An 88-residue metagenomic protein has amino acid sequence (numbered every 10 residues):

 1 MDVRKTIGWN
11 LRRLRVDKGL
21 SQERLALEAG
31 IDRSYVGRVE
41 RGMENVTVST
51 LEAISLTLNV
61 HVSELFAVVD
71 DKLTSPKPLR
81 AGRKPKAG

Functional and structural regions predicted by a protein language model:
M1-T6, L73-P76: A detector for short, charged/polar N-terminal pre-domain segments
W9-R24, R80-A81, P85-A87: Short basic helix-loop element that most often maps to the first helix and adjoining turn of HTH DNA-binding modules
L11, Q22, R33, V48-L51: Helix-turn-helix DNA-binding elements, focusing on the entry/boundary residues of the two helices that contact DNA
V16, G30, R41, D70: Residue-level detection of the helix-turn-helix DNA-binding "recognition helix"
V16, L27, L56: Alpha-helical residues within the helix-turn-helix
G19-R38: Short alpha-helical DNA-recognition segment
S49-E64: DNA major-groove recognition helix of helix-turn-helix/homeodomain DNA-binding modules
A67-G88: Short, charged recognition helix plus adjacent turn of helix-turn-helix-like nucleic-acid-binding domains
